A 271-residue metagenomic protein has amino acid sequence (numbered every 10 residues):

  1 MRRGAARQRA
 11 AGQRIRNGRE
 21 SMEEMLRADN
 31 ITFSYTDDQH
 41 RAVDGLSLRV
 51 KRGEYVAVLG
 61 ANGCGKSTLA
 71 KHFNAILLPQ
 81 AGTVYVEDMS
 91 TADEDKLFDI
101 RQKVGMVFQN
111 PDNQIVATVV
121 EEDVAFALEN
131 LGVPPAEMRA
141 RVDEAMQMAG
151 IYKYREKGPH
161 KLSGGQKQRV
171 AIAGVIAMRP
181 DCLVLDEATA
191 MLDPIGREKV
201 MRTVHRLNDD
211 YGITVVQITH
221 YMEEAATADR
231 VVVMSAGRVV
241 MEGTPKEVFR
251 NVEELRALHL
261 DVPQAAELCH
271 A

Functional and structural regions predicted by a protein language model:
L59-A61: The feature captures the beta-strand-to-loop junction immediately N-terminal to the Walker
N74: Helix-to-loop junction immediately C-terminal to a conserved catalytic motif
G82-A92, I100: Conserved ABC transporter NBD signature motif
A136-Y154: Conserved ABC ATPase "signature" region
G158-L162, Q166: Conserved ABC ATPase signature
L183-D186: Catalytic Walker B motif of ABC-type/P-loop ATPase nucleotide-binding domains
